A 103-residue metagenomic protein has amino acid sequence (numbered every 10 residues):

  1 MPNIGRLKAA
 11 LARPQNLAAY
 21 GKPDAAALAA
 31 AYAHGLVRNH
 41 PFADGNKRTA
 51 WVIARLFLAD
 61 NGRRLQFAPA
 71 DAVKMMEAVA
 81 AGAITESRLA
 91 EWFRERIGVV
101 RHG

Functional and structural regions predicted by a protein language model:
M1-G103: FIC/Doc superfamily catalytic core
